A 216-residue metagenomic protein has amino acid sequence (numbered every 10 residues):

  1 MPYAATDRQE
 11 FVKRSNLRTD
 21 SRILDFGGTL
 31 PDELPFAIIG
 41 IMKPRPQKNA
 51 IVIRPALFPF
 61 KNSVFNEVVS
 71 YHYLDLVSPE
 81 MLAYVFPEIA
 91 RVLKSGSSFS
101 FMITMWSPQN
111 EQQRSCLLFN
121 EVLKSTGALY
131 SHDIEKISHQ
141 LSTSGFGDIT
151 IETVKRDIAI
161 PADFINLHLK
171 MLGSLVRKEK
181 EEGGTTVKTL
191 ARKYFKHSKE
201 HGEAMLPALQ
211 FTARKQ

Functional and structural regions predicted by a protein language model:
P2-R22, T29: Conserved alpha-helix/loop element of class I SAM-dependent methyltransferases that forms part of the SAM/SAH-binding
D20-F58: Class I SAM-dependent methyltransferase SAM/SAH-binding core
A56-V68: A short acidic, Gly/Pro-enriched loop at the edge of an enzyme's catalytic core that lines a small-molecule cofactor
N66-A83: A short SAM/SAH-binding and catalytic strip from SAM-dependent methyltransferases
L82-S95: A short glycine-rich, Lys/Arg-flanked "PGG" loop and its adjoining helix->strand segment in the class I
S98-V122: Conserved class I S-adenosyl-L-methionine
A128-G145: Short alpha-helix
K155-G202: C-terminal helical/coil "lid" or tail adjacent to the Rossmann-like core of SAM-dependent
